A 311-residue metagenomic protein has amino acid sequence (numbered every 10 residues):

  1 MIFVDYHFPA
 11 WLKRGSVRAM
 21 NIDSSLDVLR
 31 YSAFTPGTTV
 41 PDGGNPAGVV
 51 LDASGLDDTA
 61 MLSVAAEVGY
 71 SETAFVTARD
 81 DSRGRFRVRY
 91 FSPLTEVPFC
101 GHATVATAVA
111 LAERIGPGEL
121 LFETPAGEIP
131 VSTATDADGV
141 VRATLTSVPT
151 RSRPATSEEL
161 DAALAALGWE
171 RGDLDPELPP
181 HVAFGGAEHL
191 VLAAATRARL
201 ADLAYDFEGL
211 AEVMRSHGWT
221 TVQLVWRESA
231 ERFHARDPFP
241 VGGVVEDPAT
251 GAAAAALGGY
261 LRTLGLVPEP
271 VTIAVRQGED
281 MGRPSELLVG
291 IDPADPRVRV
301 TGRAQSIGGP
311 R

Functional and structural regions predicted by a protein language model:
F3-F99, V105-R311: Active-site proximal loop and beta-alpha junction motif in alpha/beta enzyme cores
